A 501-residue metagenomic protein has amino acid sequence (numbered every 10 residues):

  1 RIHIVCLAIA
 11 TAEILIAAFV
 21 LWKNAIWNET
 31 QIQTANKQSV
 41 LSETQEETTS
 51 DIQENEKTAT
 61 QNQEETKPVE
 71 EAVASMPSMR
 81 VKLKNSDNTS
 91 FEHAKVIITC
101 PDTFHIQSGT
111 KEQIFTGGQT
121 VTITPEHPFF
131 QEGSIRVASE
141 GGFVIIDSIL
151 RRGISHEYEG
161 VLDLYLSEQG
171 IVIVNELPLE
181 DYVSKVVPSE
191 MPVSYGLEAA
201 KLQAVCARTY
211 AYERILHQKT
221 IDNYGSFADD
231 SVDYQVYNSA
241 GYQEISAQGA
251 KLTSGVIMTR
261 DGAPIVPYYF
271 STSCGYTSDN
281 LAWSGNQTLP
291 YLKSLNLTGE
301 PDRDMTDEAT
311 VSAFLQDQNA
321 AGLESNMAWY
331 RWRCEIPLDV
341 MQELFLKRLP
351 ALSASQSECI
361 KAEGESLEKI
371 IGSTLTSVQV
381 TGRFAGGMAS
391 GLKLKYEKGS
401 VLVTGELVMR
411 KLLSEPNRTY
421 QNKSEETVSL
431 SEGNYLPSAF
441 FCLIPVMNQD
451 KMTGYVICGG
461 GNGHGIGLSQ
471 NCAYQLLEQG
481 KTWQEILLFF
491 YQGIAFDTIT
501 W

Functional and structural regions predicted by a protein language model:
R1-W501: Conserved, single-site charged/polar hotspot
